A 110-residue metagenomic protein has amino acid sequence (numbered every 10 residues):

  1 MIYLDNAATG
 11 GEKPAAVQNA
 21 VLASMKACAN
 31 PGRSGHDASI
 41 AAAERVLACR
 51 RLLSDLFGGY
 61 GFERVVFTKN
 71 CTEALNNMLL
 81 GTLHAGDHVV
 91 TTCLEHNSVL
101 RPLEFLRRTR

Functional and structural regions predicted by a protein language model:
M1-R110: Pyridoxal 5′-phosphate
